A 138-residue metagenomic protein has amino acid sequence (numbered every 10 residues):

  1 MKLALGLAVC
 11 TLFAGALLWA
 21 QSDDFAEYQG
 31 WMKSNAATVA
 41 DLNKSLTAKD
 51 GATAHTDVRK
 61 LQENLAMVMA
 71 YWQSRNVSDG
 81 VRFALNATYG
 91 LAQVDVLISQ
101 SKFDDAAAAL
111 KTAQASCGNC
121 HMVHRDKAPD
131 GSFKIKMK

Functional and structural regions predicted by a protein language model:
M1-A4: Positively charged n-region of N-terminal signal peptides that target proteins for export
G6-A16: Bacterial N-terminal signal peptides
A20-D57: Immediate post-signal-peptide N-terminus of mature secreted/exported proteins
F25, Q29-M32, A36, M122-K138: Flexible linker/context regions in extracytoplasmic redox proteins
K44-H55, L91-K111: Amphipathic, charged alpha-helical scaffolds that flank and support histidine-based chemistry in signaling
H55-K60, V81-L85, A107-T112: Short, charged, amphipathic alpha-helical segments
N64-F83: Short, solvent-exposed, charged loop/turn and helix-capping segments that join or cap alpha-helices on peripheral
A113-H124: The canonical Cys-X-X-Cys-His
